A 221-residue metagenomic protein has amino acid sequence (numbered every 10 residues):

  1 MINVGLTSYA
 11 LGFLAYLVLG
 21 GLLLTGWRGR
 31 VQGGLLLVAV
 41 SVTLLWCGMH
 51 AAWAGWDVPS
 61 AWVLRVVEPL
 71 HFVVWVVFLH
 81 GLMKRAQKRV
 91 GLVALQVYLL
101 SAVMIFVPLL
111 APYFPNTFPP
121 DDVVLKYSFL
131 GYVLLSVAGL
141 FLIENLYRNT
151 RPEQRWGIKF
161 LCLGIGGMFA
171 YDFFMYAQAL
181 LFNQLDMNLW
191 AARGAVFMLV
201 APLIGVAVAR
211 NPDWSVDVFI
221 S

Functional and structural regions predicted by a protein language model:
M1-L17, R28-L140, K159-Y171, M187-A201: Individual alpha-helical transmembrane segments in multi-pass integral membrane proteins
L11-F13, F182-N183, A207: Short linear motifs at secondary-structure transitions and domain/linker junctions
V18-L22, V77-G81, L135-P152, P202-D213: Alpha-helical transmembrane segments in multipass membrane proteins, preferentially the mid-helix core
G21-W27, A51-G55, L146-T150, L180-L181: Secondary-structure edge/capping motif, primarily at the C-terminal ends of alpha-helices and the immediately following
V90, A94, Y147-G166, D213-S221: Membrane-helix boundary/juxtamembrane motif in polytopic membrane proteins
N116, Y176-D186, R210-D217: Transmembrane helix-loop junctions at the membrane interface of multipass transporters and ion channels
Y171, M175-Q178, F197-D213: Hydrophobic alpha-helix feature that most strongly marks membrane-spanning transmembrane helices and their immediate
